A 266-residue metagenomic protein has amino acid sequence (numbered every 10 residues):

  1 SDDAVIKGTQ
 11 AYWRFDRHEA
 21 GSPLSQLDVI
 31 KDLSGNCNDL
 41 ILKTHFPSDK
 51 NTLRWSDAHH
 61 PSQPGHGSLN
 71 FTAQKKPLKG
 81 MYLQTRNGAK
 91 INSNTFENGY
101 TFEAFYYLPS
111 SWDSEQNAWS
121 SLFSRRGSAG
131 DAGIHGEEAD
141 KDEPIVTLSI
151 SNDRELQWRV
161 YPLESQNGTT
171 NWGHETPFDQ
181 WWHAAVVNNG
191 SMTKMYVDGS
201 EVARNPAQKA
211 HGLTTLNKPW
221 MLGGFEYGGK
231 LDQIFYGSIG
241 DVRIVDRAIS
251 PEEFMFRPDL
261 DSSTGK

Functional and structural regions predicted by a protein language model:
S1, Q10-A20, T101-S110, D232-D261: Extracellular, beta-strand-rich glycan-interacting domains
S1-A4, L42, N70-Y100, G168-E175: Short surface loop/edge beta-strand patches of beta-sandwich-type extracellular domains that form ligand-contact sites
S1-G80, G133-D142, A210-H211, F254-K266: Extracytoplasmic low-complexity segments
F15-S22, Y107-D113, S128-A129, P162-E164 (+4 more regions): Acidic glycine-/aspartate-rich tracts in secreted/extracellular proteins
S120-R159: Glycan-recognition/cleft segments
L156-H183: Short, aromatic/His-centered strand-loop micro-motif at the edge of beta-sheets
Q180-K194: Localized edge beta-strand/strand-to-loop motifs within extracellular or lumenal beta-rich domains
N205-S238: Flexible glycan-contacting loops in extracellular carbohydrate-active proteins
